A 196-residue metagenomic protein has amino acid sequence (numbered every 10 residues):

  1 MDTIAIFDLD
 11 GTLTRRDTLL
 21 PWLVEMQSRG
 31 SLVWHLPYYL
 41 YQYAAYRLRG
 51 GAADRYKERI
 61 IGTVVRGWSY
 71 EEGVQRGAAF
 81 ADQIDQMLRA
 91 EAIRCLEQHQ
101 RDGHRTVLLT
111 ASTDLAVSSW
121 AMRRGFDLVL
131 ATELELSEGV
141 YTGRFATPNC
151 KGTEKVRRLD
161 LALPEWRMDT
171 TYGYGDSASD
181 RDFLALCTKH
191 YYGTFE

Functional and structural regions predicted by a protein language model:
M1-D2, R76, D82-E196: C-terminal cap/substrate-recognition subdomain and adjoining C-terminal extension of metal-dependent phosphatase-like
M1-R49: Active-site neighborhood of HAD-like aspartate-dependent phosphohydrolases
R16, G67, T153-V156: Electropositive phosphate-/nucleotide-binding environments in soluble metabolic enzymes
L19-L20, E58, V156: A general structural signal for well-ordered alpha-helical segments in protein cores
W34-L36, Q42, D54, I93-L96 (+1 more regions): Juxtamembrane/interface motifs at transmembrane-helix termini
A45-R49, D54-Y70, R124, L128-V129 (+1 more regions): Short, compositionally biased "basic patch" segments
Y56-A90: Metal-dependent phosphoesterase signature
